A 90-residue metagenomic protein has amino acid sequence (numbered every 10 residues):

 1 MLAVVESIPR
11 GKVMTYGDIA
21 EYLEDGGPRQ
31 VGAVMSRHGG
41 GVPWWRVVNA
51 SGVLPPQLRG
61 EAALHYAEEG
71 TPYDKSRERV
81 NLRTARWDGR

Functional and structural regions predicted by a protein language model:
M1-R90: Nucleic acid-binding interface residues in structured DNA/RNA-binding domains, emphasizing the DNA-engaging scaffolds
